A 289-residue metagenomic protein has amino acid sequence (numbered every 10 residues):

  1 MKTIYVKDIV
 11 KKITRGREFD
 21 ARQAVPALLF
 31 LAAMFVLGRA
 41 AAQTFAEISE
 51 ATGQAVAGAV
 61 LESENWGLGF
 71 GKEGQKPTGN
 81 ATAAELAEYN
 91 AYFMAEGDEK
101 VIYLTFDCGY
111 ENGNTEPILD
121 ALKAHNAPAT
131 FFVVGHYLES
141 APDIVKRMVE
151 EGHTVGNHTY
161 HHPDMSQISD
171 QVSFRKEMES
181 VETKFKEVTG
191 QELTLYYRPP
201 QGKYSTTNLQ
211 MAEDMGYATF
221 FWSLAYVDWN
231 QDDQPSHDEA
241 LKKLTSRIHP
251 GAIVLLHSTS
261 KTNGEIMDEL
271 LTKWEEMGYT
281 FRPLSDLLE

Functional and structural regions predicted by a protein language model:
M1-I102, D120-A129, P250-E289: Terminal accessory/targeting
G67-S169, E177-K186, L193-T194, E289: Active-site beta->alpha N-cap acidic-glycine motif
A81, N114-P117, P163-T189, K203-P250 (+2 more regions): Alpha-helical scaffold elements lining the catalytic groove of polysaccharide deacetylases
T105, G156, R198, L255 (+1 more regions): Generic enzyme active-site microenvironment
T154-H161, G202, L256-T259: Histidine-centered catalytic micro-motifs
H158, W222, L284-L287: Conserved beta-strand termini and adjacent loop/short-helix elements that scaffold enzyme active sites in alpha/beta
